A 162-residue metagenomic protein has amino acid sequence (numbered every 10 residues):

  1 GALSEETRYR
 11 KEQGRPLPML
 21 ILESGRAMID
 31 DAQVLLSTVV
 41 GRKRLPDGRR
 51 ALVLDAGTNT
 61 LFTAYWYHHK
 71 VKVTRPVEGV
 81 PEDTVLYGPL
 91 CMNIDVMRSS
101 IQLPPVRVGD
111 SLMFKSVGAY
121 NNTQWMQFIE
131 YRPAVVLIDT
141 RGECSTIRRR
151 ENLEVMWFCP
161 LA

Functional and structural regions predicted by a protein language model:
E5-A162: Charged (often Lys/Glu-rich) extended helix/loop segments that serve as interaction or gating elements
